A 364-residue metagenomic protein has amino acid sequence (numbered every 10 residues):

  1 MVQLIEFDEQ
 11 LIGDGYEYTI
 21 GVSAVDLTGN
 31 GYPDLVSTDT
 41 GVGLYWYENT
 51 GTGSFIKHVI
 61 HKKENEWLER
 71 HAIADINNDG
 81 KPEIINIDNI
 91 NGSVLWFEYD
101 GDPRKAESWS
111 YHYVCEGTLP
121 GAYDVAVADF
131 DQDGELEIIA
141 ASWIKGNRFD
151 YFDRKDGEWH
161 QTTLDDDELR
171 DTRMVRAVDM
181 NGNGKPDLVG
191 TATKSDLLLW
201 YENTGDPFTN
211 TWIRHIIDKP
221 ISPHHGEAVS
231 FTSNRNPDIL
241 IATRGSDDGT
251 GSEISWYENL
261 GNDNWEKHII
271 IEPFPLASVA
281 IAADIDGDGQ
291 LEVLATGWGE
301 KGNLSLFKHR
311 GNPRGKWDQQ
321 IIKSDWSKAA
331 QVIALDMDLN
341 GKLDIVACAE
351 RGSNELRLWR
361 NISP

Functional and structural regions predicted by a protein language model:
M1-P364: Beta-propeller-forming repeat regions
